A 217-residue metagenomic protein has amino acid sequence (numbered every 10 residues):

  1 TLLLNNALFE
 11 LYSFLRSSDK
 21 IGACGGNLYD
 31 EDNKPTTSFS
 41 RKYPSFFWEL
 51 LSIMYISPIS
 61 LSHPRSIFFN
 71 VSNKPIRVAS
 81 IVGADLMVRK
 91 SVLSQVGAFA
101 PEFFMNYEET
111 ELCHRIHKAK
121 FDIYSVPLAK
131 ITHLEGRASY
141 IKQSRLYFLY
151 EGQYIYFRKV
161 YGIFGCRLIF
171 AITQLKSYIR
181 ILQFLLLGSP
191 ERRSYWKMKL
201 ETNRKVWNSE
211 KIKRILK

Functional and structural regions predicted by a protein language model:
L2-F39: Conserved donor NDP-sugar-binding/catalytic core segment of glycosyltransferases
N6, E10-S13, E111-R115, E151-I155 (+3 more regions): Alpha-helical elements of Rossmann-like donor-binding domains used by nucleotide-donor carbohydrate transfer enzymes
C24-G26, N33, R89, I116 (+1 more regions): Generic structural signal for small/hydrophobic residues in well-ordered secondary structure, especially within
Y43-A79: Short, flexible, basic/aromatic active-site loop/helix in glycosyltransferases
S60-F68, Y154-L175: Basic/Trp-rich segment in TM-proximal cytosolic loops or flexible interdomain/linker regions
V71-N73, R77-A98, E102-K130: A short, conserved alpha-helix in the catalytic core of glycosyltransferases
F104, K118, D122-V126, K130-G152 (+1 more regions): Nucleotide-sugar-dependent glycosyltransferase catalytic core
S144-G152, F164-K217: Non-catalytic, C-terminal membrane-associated alpha-helical segments of glycosyltransferases
